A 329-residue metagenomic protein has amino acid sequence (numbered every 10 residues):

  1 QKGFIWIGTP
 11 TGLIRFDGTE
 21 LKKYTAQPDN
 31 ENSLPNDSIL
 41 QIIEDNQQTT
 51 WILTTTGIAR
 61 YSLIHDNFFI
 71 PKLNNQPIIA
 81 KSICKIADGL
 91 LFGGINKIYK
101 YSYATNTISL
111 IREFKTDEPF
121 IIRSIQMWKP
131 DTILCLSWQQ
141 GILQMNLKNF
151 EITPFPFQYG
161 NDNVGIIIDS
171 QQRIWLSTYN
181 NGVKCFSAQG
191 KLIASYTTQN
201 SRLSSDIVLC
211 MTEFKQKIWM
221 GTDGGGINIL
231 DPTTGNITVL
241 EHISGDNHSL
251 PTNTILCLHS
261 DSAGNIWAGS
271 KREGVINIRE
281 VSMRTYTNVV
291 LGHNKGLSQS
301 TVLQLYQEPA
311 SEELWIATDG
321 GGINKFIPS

Functional and structural regions predicted by a protein language model:
Q1-S329: Carboxylate-rich, polar loop motifs that coordinate divalent cations or form catalytic acidic clusters
